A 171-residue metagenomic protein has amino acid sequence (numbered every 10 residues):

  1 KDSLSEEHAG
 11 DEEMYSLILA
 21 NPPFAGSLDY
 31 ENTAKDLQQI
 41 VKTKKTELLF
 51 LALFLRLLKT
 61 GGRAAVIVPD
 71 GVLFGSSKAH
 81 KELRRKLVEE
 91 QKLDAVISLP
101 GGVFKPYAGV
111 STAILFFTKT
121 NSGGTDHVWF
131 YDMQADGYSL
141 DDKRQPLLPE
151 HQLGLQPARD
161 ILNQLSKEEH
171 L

Functional and structural regions predicted by a protein language model:
S3-L171: A conserved structural/catalytic subdomain of Rossmann-like adenosyl-cofactor enzymes
